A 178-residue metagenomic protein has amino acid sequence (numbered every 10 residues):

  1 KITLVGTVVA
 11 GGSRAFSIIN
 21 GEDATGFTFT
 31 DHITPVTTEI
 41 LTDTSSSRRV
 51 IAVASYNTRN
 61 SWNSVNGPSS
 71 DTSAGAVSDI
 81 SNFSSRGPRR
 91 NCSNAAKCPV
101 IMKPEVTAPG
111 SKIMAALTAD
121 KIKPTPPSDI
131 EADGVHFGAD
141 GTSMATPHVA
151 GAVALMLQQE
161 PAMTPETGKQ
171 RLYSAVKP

Functional and structural regions predicted by a protein language model:
K1-P178: Loop-rich non-cytosolic ectodomains and luminal regions
